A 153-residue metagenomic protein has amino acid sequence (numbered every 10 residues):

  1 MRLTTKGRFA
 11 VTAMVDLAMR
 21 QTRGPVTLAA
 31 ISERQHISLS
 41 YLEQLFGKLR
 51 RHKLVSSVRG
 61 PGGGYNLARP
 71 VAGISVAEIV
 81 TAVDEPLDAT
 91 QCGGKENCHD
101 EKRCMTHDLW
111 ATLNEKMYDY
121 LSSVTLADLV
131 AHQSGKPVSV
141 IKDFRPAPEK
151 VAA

Functional and structural regions predicted by a protein language model:
L3-T5, F9-I37, N66: N-terminal helix-turn-helix DNA-binding core of bacterial DNA-binding proteins
E33, R50-R51: Alpha-helical residues within the helix-turn-helix
S40: Key DNA-contact positions within bacterial/archaeal DNA-binding proteins
F46-G47: Short, hydrophobic-biased segments on the C-terminal half of alpha helices that form "recognition helices"
L54-L67: Beta-hairpin "wing" of winged helix-turn-helix
V76, G94-A153: C-terminal regulatory/oligomerization modules of transcriptional regulators
